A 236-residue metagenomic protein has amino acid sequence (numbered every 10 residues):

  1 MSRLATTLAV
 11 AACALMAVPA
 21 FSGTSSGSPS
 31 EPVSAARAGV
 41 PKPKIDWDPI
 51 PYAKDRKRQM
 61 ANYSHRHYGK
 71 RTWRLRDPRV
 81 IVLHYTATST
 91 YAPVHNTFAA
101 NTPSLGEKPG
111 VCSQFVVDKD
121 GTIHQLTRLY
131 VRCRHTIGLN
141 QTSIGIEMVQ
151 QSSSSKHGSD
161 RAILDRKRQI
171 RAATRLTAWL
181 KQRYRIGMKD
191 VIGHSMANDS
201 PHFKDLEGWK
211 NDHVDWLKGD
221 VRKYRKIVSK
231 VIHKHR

Functional and structural regions predicted by a protein language model:
S2-M16, A20-T136: N-terminal catalytic cores of peptidoglycan-degrading enzymes
R3, F21-G23, P29-R56, S155-R236: Basic/polar, cationic surfaces and motifs that engage anionic cell-wall and phosphate/carboxylate ligands
R71-T72, Y85-S89, K119, T127 (+4 more regions): Sec/Tat-exported extracytoplasmic proteins
R76, K108, L139-T142, A162-A173: Solvent-exposed, acidic/flexible segments
V80, S143-G145, D190: Structural preference for beta-strand elements that scaffold enzyme active sites
Y130, G145-L164: Substrate-binding clefts and substrate-entry loops adjacent to catalytic sites of polymer-processing enzymes acting on
R134-Q141, E147: Short glycine/proline-enriched loop/turn "hinge" motifs that connect secondary-structure elements and lie
